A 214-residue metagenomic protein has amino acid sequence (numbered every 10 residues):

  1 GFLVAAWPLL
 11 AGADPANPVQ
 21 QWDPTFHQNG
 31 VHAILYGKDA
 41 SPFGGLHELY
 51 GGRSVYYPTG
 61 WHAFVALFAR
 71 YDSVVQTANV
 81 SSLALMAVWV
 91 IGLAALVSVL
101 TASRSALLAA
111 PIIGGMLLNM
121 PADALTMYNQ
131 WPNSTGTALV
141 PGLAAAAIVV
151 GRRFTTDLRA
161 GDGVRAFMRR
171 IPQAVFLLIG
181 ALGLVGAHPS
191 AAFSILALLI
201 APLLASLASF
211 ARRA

Functional and structural regions predicted by a protein language model:
A5-A138, L158-R159: Active-site lumenal/periplasmic loops and adjacent helix-entry segments of GT-C-fold, multi-pass membrane
G12, M127-P132, G183-A197: Helix-loop-helix junctions and helix-breaking kinks within/between transmembrane helices of multi-pass membrane
V80, L108-I112, A174-I179, A192 (+1 more regions): Hydrophobic alpha-helical transmembrane segments
V90, A94-S98, V140-R152, L177-L184 (+1 more regions): Hydrophobic transmembrane alpha-helices
S103-A109, R169-A174, A214: Membrane-interfacial loop-to-transmembrane alpha-helix junctions, especially the N-terminal start
V140-P172: Membrane-interface transmembrane helices that cradle and orient dolichyl/undecaprenyl
A160-F167, S194-A214: Perimembrane helix-loop-helix junctions
G161-P189: Membrane-interface alpha helices of multi-pass inner-membrane proteins
